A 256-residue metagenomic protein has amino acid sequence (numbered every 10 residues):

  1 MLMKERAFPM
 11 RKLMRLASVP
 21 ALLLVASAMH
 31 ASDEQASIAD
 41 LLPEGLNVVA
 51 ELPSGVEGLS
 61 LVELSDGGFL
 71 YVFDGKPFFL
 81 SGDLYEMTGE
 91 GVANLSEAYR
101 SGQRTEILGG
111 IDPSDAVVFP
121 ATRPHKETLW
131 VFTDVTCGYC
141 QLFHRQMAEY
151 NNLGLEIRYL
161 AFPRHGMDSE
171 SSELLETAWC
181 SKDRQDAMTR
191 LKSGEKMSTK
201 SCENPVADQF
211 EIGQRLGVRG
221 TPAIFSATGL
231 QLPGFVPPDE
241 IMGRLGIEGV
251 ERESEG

Functional and structural regions predicted by a protein language model:
L2-K12, L22, M29-E106, G256: N-terminal targeting signals for export/organelle localization
L16-L24: Sec-dependent N-terminal signal peptides
A36-D40, N152, E211, G243-G246: Replace "anionic and nucleotidyl ligands
V48-A50, L59-E63, G68-Y71, G75-V92 (+2 more regions): Thiol/selenol-based redox catalytic cores and closely related redox-interacting motifs
S54, P163, S226: Residue-level "edge-of-site" marker
L95, S101-W130: Glycine-rich adenosyl-nucleotide cofactor-binding module
P120, H125-S201, Q214-R219, G246-G256: Structural alpha/beta surface segment adjacent to cysteine/selenocysteine redox centers across thiol/disulfide enzymes
